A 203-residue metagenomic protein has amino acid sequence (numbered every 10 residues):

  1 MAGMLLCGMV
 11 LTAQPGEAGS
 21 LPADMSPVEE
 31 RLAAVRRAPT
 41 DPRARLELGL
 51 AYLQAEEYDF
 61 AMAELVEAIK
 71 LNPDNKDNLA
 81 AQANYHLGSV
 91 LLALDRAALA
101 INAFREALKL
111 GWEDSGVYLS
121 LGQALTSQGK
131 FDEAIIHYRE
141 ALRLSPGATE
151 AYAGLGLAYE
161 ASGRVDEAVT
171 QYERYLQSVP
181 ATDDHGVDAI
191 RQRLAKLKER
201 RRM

Functional and structural regions predicted by a protein language model:
P22-M25, A161, E167-M203: Terminal, low-structured helical/coil segments at or just beyond the last alpha-helical repeat
P42-R43, K76-D77, A81-Q82, S115-G116 (+2 more regions): Helix-start (N-cap) detector for alpha-helical repeat units in TPR-like alpha-solenoids, especially tetratricopeptide
E47, L79-Q82, H86, S120 (+3 more regions): Canonical tetratricopeptide repeat
